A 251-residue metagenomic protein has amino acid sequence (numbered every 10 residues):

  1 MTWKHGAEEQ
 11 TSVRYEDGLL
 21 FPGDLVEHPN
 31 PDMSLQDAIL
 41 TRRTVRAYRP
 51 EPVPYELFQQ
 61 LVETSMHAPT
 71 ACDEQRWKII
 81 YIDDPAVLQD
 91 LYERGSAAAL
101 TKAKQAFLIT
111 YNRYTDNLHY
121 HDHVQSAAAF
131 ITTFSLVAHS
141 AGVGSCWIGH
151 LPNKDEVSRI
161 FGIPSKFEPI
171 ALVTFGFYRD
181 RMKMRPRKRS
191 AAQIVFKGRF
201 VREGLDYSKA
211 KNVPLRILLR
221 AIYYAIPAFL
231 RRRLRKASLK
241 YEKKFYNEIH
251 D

Functional and structural regions predicted by a protein language model:
M1-D251: Acidic, surface-exposed loops and disordered segments
